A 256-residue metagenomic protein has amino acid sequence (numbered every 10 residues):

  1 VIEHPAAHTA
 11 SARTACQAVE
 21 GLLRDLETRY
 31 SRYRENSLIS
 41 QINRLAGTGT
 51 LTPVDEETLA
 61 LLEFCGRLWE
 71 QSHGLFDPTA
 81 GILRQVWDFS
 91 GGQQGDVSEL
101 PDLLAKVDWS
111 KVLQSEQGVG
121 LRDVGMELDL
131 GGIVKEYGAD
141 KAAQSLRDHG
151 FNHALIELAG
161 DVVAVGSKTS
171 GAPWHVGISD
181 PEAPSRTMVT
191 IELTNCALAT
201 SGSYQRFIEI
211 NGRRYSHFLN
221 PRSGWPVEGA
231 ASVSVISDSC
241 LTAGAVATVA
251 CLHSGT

Functional and structural regions predicted by a protein language model:
V1-T256: Mature catalytic core of soluble alpha/beta enzymes
